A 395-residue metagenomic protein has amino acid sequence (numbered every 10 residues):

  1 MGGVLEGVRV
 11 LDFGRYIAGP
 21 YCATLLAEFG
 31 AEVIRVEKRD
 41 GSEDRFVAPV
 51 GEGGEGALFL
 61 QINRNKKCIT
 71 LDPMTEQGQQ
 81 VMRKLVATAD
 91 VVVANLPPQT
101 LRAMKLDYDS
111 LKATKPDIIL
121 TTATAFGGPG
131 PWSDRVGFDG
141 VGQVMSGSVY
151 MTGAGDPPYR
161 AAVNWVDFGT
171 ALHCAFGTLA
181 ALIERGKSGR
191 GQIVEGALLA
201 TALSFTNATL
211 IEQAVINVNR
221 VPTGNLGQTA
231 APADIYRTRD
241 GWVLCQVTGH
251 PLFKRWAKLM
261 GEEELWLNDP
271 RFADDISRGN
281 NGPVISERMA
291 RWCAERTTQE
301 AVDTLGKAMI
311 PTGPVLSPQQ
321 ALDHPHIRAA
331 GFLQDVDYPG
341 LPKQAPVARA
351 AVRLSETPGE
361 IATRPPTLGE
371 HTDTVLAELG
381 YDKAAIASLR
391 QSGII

Functional and structural regions predicted by a protein language model:
M1-G177, A181-K187, T367, D373-I395: N-terminal helix-loop segment corresponding to the beta1-alpha1 unit of nucleotide/adenylate-binding folds
F59, T223-Q228, A233-D234, P342-A345 (+1 more regions): Short Gly/Pro-enriched turn/cap motifs at secondary-structure boundaries
G128, G155-V166, G186-A202, V221-Q228 (+1 more regions): Conserved Rossmann-fold dehydrogenase catalytic segment
N164-L179, L198-T206, T248, L252: Mid-domain beta-loop-alpha active-site segment that forms a flexible, acidic cofactor/metal-binding surface
A171-G191, S204-V215, A257-E263, L267-N268: Oxidoreductase and adenylate-handling cofactor-binding alpha/beta cores
P232-A308, T312: Aromatic-enriched alpha-helical interface/lid elements that frame and gate functional surfaces
G306-A330: Conserved PLP cofactor-binding pocket of PLP-dependent enzymes
L341-S388: Flexible, small-/acidic-enriched active-site or ligand-binding loops
